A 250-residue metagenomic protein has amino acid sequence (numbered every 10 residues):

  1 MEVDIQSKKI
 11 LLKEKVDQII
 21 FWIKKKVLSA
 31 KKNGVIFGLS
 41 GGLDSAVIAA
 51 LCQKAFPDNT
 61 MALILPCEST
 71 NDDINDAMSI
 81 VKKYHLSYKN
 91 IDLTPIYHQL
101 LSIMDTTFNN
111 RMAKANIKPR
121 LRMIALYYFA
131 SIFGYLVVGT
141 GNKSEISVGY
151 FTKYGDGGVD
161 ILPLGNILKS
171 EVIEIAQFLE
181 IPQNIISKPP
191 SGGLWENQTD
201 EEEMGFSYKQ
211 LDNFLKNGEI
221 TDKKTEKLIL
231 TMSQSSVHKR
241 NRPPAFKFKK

Functional and structural regions predicted by a protein language model:
M1-V35, L51-K54, D58-M61, E68-S69 (+5 more regions): ATP/NTP-dependent adenylation/nucleotidyl-transfer catalytic domains that generate, transfer, or process NMP-activated
G42: Conserved G/P- and acidic residue-centered "switch" motifs that form tight phosphate/ATP-binding loops in soluble
S45: Catalytic nucleophile loop
A49, I74-N75: Conserved strand-to-helix beginnings and helix N-cap segments that scaffold or border functional pockets
R120, I124: Catalytic-core regions of hydrolytic enzymes
